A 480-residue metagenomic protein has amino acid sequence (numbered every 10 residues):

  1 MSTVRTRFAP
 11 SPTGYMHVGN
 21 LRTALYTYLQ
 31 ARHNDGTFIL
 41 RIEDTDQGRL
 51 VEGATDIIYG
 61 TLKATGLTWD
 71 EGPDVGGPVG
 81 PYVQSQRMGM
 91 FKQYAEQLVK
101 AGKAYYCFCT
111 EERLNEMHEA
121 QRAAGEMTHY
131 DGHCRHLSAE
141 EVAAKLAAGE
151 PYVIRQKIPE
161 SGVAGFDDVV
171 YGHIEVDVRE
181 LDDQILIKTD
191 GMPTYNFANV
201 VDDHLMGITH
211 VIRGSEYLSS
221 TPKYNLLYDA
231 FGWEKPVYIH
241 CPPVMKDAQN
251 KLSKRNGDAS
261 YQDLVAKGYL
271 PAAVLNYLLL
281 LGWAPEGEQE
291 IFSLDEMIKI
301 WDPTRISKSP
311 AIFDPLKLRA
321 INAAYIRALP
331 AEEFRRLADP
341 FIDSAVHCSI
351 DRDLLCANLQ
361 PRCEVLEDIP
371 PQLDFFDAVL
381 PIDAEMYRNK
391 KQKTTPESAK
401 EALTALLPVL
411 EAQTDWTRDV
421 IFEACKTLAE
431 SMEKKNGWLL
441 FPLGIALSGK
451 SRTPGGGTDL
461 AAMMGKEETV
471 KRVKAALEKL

Functional and structural regions predicted by a protein language model:
M1-A123, T221-W233: N-terminal Rossmann-like or analogous alpha/beta NTP/dinucleotide-binding catalytic cores that position adenine
T6-P12, L40-D44, M206-V211, A259 (+2 more regions): Glycine- and acidic
H17, T27, I58, L98 (+9 more regions): Residue-level signal for inorganic ion chemistry
Q47, F231-Y387, Q392-K393, S448 (+1 more regions): Catalytic adenosine-cofactor/nucleotide-binding cores of aminoacyl-tRNA synthetases and other
Y59, K92-V99, L275-L278, I298 (+2 more regions): Non-transmembrane alpha-helical segments in soluble domains of secreted/periplasmic/extracellular proteins
K100, Y105-H240, K246-L252, S260 (+1 more regions): Active-site cores that bind ATP or allylic diphosphates and position pyrophosphate for catalysis
K390-V420, C425: Long, amphipathic alpha-helical coiled-coil segments characteristic of histidine-phosphotransfer scaffolds
T417-M464, E468, L477: Helix-rich, typically C-terminal accessory recognition domains appended to large enzymatic cores
